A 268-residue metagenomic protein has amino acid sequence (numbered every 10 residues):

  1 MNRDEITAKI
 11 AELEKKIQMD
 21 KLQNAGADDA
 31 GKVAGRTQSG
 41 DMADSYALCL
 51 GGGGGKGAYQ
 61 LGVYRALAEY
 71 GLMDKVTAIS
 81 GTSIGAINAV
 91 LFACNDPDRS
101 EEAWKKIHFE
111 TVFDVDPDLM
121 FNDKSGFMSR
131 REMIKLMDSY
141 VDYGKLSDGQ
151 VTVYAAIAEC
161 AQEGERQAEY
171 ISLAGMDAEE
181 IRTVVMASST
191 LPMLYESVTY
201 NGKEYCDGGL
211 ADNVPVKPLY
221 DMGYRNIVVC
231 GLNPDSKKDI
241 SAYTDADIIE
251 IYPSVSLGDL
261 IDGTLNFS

Functional and structural regions predicted by a protein language model:
M1-S80, V90-S268: Patatin-like phospholipase
G81, G85: Gly/Ala-rich beta-loop-alpha elbow adjacent to hydrolase catalytic centers
